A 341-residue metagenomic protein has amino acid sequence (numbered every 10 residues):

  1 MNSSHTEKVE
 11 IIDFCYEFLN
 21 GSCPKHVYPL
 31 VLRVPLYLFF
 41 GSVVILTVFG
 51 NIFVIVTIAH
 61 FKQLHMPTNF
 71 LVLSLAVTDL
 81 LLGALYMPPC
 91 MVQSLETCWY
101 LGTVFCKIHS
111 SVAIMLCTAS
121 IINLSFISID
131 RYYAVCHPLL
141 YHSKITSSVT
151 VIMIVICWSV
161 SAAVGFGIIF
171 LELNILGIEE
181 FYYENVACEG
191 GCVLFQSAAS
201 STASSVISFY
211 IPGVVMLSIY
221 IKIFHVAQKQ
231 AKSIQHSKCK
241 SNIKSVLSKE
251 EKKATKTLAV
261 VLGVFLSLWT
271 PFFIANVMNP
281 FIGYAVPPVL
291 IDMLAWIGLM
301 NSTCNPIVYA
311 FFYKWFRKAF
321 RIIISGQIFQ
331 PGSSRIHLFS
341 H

Functional and structural regions predicted by a protein language model:
M1-F49: Extracellular N-terminal segment of 7TM GPCRs
D13-V27, S94-M115, H137, H142-I154 (+1 more regions): Loop architecture of class A 7-transmembrane GPCRs
P24-L38, H60-M66, L101-V104, S111 (+7 more regions): Juxtamembrane loop-transmembrane helix junctions in multi-pass integral membrane proteins, especially the extracellular
Y28-G41, M66-I129, Y133-S147: Extracellular TM2-ECL1-early TM3 structural module of rhodopsin-like
F40, T57, L81-T97, S110 (+5 more regions): Helix-to-loop junction signature of class
V44, S74-G83, M153-G165, S208-F209 (+3 more regions): Alpha-helical transmembrane segments of multi-pass membrane proteins
T78, Y183-A187, H225-F272: Intracellular effector-coupling site of seven-transmembrane GPCRs, centered on the ICL3-to-TM6 transition
V215-M216, V264-V277, L290-H341: Seventh transmembrane helix
